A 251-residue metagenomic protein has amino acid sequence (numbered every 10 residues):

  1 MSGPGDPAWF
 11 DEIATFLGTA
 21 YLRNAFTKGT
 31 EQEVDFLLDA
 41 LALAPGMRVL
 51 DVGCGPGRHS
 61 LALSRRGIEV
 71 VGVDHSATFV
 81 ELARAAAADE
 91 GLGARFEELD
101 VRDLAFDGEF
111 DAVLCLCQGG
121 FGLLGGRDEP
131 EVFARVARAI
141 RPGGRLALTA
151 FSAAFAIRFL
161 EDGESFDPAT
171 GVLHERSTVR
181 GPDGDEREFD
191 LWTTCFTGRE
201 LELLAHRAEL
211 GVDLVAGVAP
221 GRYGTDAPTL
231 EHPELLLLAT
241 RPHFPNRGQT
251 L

Functional and structural regions predicted by a protein language model:
M1-M47: Conserved class I S-adenosyl-L-methionine
G3, A147-L204: SAM-dependent methyltransferase
G53-G57: Class I SAM-dependent methyltransferase "Motif I" SAM/SAH-binding loop
R58-D103: Class I SAM-dependent methyltransferase SAM/SAH-binding core
A105-A112: A short acidic, Gly/Pro-enriched loop at the edge of an enzyme's catalytic core that lines a small-molecule cofactor
L114-L116: A conserved beta-strand element that flanks and buttresses the S-adenosyl-L-methionine
P130-P142: A short glycine-rich, Lys/Arg-flanked "PGG" loop and its adjoining helix->strand segment in the class I
E200, L204-L251: C-terminal lobe and adjacent flexible extensions of AdoMet/dcAdoMet transferase-like proteins
